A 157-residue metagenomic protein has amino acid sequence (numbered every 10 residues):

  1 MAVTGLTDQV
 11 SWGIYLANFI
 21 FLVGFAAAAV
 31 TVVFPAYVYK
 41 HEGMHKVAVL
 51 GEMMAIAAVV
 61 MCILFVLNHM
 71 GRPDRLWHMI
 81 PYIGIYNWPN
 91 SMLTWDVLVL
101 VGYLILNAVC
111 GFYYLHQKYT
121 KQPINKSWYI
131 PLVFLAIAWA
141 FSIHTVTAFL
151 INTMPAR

Functional and structural regions predicted by a protein language model:
M1-A17, N68-T94, Q122, T147-R157: Membrane-interface interhelical loops and short amphipathic "cap" helices that link adjacent transmembrane segments
L6-P35, S91-V101: Alpha-helical transmembrane segments and their immediate interhelical/interface regions in integral membrane proteins
Q9-I14, H45, K126-Y129: Membrane-helix interfacial "entry" motifs
L22-V38, V59, I105-Y114: Central hydrophobic cores of alpha-helical transmembrane segments in multi-pass inner-membrane proteins across all
A28, V32-V47, P73-M79: Membrane-helix interface/capping segments
H41, G84-R157: Long, contiguous internal "core" modules enriched in hydrophobic/ aromatic residues
V47-A55, Y129-A136: Interfacial segments of alpha-helical transmembrane regions
A48-F112: Intramembrane catalytic core of multi-pass membrane enzymes that act on lipidic substrates
